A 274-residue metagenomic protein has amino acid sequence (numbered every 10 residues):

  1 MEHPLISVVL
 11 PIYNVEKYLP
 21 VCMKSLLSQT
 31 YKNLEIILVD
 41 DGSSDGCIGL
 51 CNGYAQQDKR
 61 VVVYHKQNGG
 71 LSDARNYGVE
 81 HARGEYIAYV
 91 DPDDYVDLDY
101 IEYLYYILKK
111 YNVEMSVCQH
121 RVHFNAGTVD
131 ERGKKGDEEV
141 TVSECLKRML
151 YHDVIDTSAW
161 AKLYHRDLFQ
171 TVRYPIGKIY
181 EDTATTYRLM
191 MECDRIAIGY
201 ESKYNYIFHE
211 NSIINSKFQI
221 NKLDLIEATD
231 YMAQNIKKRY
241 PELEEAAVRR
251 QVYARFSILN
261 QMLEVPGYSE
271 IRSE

Functional and structural regions predicted by a protein language model:
M1-Q234, K238: Nucleotide-sugar donor-binding/catalytic module of glycosyltransferases that assemble extracellular/cell-envelope
I220, E242-L243, E270: A structural signal for alpha-helical segments
I236-Y240, M262-P266: Secondary-structure edge/capping motif, primarily at the C-terminal ends of alpha-helices and the immediately following
E244-R250, R272-S273: Short, charged, amphipathic alpha-helical segments
R249-Q261: Amphipathic alpha-helical repeat scaffolds of TPR domains
V265-E274: Membrane-interface aromatic/basic loop that binds lipid-linked glycans or pyrophosphate carriers, typified by
